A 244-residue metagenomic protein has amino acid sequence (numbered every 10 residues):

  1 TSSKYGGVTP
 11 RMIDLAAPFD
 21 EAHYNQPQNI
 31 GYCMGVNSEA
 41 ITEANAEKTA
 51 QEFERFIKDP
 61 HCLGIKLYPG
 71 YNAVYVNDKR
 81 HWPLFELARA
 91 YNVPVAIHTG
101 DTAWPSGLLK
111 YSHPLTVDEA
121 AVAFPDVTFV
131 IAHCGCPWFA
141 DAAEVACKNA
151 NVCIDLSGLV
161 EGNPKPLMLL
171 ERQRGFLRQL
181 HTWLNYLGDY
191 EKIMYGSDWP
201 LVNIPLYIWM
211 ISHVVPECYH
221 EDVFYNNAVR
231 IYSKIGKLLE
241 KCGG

Functional and structural regions predicted by a protein language model:
T1, H181-T182, Y186-M194, L201-G244: Mid-to-C-terminal alpha-helical segments outside catalytic/metal-binding sites
S3-K4, E39-I41, N72, D101-P105 (+3 more regions): Active-site environment of divalent metal-dependent phosphoester hydrolases
G6-Y111: Active-site gating/metal-coordination segments in enzymes
I13, D20, E54, D118-E119 (+3 more regions): Active-site phosphate/pyrophosphate- and oxyanion-stabilizing loops and adjacent acidic/basic residues in soluble
F19-N25, V145, W183-L187, V215: Short, conserved catalytic or adaptor-binding loops enriched in Gly and charged residues
M34, N72, S157-L159, E221-V229: A generic structural motif
A46-R55, M168-E171, I235-E240: Short, surface-exposed amphipathic charged segments that create phosphate/polyanion-binding patches used for binding
C62-G64, N77-M194, C242: Catalytic pocket-lining loop regions of alpha/beta-barrel enzymes, especially the amidohydrolase/enolase/GH5 lineages
